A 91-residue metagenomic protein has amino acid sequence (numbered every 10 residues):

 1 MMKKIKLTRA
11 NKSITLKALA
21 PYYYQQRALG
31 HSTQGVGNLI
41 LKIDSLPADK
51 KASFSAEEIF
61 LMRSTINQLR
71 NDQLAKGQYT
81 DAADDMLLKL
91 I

Functional and structural regions predicted by a protein language model:
M1-I91: Positively charged, low-complexity terminal tracts and the immediately adjacent first secondary-structure elements
